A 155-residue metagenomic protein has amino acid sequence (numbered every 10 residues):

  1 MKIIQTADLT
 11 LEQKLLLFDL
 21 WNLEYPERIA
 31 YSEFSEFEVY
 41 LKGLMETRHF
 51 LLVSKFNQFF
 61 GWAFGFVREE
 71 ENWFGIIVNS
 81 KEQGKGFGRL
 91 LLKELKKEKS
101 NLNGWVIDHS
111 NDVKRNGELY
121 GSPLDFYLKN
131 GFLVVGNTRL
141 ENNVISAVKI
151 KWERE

Functional and structural regions predicted by a protein language model:
M1-S35: Short amphipathic alpha-helix that is part of the acyltransferase structural core
P26-F50, F64: Active-site rim helix/loop that mediates acceptor-substrate recognition in acyltransferases
L52, N57-V67, N72-I77: Conserved beta-strand in the GNAT
E69-E70, E141-S146: Short acidic/glycine-enriched loop/turn segments that link adjacent beta-strands
G75-G84, D108-D112: A short, internal acetyl-CoA/4′-phosphopantetheine-binding micro-motif in the GNAT/acyltransferase core
G84-K97, L119-P123: Conserved acetyl-CoA-binding loop-helix of GNAT-fold acetyltransferases
K97-R115: Conserved GNAT acetyl-CoA-binding A-motif
H109-N137: Conserved active-site alpha-helix within GNAT-family acetyltransferase domains
